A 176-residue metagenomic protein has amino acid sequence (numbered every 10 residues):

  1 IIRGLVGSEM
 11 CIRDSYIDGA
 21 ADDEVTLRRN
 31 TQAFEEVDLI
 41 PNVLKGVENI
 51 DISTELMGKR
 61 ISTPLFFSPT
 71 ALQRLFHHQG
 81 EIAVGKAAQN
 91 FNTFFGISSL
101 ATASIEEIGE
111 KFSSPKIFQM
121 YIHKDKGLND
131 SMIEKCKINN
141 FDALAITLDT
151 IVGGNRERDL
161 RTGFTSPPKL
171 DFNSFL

Functional and structural regions predicted by a protein language model:
I1-G7, C11-I12: Single conserved hydrophobic/aromatic residue that forms the stacking wall/gate of nucleotide- or nucleobase-binding
E9, F67, A88, I146: Conserved, mostly hydrophobic/aromatic
L27-F76: Active-site-flanking structural segment that lines cofactor/substrate pockets
L65-S68, T93-I97, K116-M120, L144: Hydrophobic faces of well-ordered beta-strands that scaffold small-molecule active sites in alpha/beta enzyme cores
F66-H78, F118-G127: Active-site mouth loops of central-metabolism enzymes
A71-Q73, S99-S104: Short glycine-enriched loops at secondary-structure junctions
L72, K86, K111, G127-L176: Alpha/beta enzyme core
N90, I105-S113, K137: Acidic (Asp/Glu)-rich catalytic clusters
